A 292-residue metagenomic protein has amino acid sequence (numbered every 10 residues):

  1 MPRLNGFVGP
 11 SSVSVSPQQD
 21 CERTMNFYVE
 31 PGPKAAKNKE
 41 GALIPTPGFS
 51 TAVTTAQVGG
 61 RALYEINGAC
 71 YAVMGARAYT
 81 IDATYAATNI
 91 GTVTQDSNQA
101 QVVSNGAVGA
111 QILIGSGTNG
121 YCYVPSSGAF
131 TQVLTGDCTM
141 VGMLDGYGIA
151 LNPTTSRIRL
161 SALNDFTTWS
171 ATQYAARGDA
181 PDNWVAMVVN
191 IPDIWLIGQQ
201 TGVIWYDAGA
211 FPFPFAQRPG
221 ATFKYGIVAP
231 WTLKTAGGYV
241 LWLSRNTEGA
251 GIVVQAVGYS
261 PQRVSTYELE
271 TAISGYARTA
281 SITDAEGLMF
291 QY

Functional and structural regions predicted by a protein language model:
M1-A87, C138-Q199, V203-W205, G209-A210 (+1 more regions): N-terminal beta-propeller domains
L4, G106, I112, V185-Y292: Beta-sheet-dominated scaffold domains
A52-Q57, G91-D96, T131-G136, A175-D179 (+2 more regions): Surface loop/turn motifs at the tips and blade-to-blade linkers of beta-strand repeat domains
A62-Y64, D96-A107, Y121-C122, C138-G142 (+4 more regions): Short, exposed beta-strand/loop patches in secreted or surface proteins that constitute
I81-I114: A broadly used, surface-exposed interaction patch
T84-N89, S127-T131, D165-A171, A210-R218 (+1 more regions): Beta-strand initiation motifs
V102-L134, V141, A150: Hydrophobic or amphipathic alpha-helical targeting/insertion segments
N119, T155-S156, T247-A250: Short glycine/acidic-enriched loop and turn motifs that connect beta-strands
